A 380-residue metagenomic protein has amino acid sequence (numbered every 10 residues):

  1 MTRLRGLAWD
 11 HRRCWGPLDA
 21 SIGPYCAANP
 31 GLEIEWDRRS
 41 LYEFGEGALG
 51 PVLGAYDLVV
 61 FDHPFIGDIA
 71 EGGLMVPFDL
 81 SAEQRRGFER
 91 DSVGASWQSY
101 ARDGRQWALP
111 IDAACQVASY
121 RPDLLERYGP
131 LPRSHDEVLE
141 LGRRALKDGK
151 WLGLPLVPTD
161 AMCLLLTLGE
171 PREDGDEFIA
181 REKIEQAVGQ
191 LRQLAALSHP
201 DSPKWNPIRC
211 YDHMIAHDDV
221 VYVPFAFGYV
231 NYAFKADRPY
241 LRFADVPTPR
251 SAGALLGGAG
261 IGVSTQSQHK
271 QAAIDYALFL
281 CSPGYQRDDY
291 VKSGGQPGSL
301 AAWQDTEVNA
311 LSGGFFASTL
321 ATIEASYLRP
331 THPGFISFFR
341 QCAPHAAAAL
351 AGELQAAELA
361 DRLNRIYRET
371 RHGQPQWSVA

Functional and structural regions predicted by a protein language model:
M1-F65, I366-A380: Conserved N-terminal structural module of periplasmic/extracytoplasmic solute-binding proteins
F44-A55, L124-L125, R143-R144, P207-V220 (+2 more regions): Short helices/loops that flank or line small-molecule/ion binding pockets
P64-A70, I215, V223-P239: A ligand-binding cleft/hinge motif common to bilobed small-molecule-binding domains
I66-V117: Hinge/lid segment of periplasmic solute-binding proteins
W107-L109, E137-I179, V220: Extracytoplasmic/periplasmic solute-binding protein
D176-P207, V246: Glycine-centered hinge/linker elements that transmit conformational signals in sensory and ligand-binding systems
F234-Q296: Extracytoplasmic/periplasmic substrate-recognition and gating elements
V291-P344, A348, G373, W377-A380: Long, aromatic- and glycine/proline-rich binding clefts that accommodate carbohydrate-like moieties
